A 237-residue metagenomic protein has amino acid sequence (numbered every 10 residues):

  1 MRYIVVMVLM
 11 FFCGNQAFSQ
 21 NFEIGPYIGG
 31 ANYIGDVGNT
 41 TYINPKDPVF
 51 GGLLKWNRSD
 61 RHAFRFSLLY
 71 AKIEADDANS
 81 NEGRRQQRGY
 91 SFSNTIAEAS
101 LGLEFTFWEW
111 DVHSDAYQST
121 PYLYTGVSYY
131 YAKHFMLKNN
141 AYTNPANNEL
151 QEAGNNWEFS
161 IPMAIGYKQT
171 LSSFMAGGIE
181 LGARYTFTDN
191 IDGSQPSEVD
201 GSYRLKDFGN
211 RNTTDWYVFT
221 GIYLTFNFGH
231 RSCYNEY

Functional and structural regions predicted by a protein language model:
F18-N57, F219-R231: Short glycine/proline- and aromatic-enriched beta-strand/turn motifs that initiate or cap beta-hairpins
Q20, N44-P48, T95-A99, S119 (+2 more regions): Residues that define the transmembrane beta-barrel architecture of outer-membrane proteins
F22, R61-F64, D111, S173-G177 (+1 more regions): Repeated loop/turn-to-beta-strand initiation elements of outer-membrane beta-barrel proteins
P26, G30, G52-W56, L101-F105 (+4 more regions): Residues on the lipid-exposed face of transmembrane beta-strands in outer-membrane beta-barrel proteins
I34-T41, R84-F92, N147-A153, D207-N210: Extracellular loop and loop/strand-boundary signature of outer-membrane beta-barrel proteins
T41-P45, S80-Q87, N139-A146, S194-Y203: Flexible, surface-exposed loop regions and adjacent strand-edge segments of Gram-negative outer-membrane beta-barrel
H62-A141, F226-F228: Gram-negative (and chloroplast) outer-membrane scaffold detector with strong preference for beta-barrel transmembrane
A78, S172-Y237: Predominantly the C-terminal beta-signal and adjacent terminal strand-loop region of outer-membrane beta-barrel
